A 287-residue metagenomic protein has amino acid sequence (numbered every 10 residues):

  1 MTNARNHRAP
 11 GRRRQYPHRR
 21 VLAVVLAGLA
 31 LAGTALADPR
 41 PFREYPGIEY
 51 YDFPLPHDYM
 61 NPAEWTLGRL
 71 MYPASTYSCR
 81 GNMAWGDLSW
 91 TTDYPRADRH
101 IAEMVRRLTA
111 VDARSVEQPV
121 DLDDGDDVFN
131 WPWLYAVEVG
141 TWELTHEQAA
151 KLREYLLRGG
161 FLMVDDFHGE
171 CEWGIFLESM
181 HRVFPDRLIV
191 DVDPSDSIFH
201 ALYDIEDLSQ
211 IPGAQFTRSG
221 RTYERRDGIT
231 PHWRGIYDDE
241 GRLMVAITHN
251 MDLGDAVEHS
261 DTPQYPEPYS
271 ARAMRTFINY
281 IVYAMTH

Functional and structural regions predicted by a protein language model:
M1-H18: N-terminal secretory signal peptides that target proteins for export/translocation
R12-Q15, L26-A27, T76: Enrichment for repetitive, rod-forming helical segments
A23-A32: Bacterial N-terminal signal peptides
L31, N61, V183-P185: Short, structurally constrained coil/turn elements that cap an alpha-helix or connect an alpha-helix to the following
L36-W133, V139-G140, D252-H287: Aromatic-Pro/Gly-enriched surface loop or interdomain linker that acts as a lid/target-recognition segment
P41-Y51, S75, C79, E172-G254 (+3 more regions): An acidic, glycine-rich "communication" segment
A63-W65, F129-L134, R158-F161, R187 (+1 more regions): Loop/turn elements at helix/coil->beta-strand transitions in domains of secreted/extracellular proteins
T91-L177, R182, I211-T217, R221 (+1 more regions): Helical hinge/lid and interdomain linker segments adjacent to catalytic or ligand-binding clefts that mediate domain
